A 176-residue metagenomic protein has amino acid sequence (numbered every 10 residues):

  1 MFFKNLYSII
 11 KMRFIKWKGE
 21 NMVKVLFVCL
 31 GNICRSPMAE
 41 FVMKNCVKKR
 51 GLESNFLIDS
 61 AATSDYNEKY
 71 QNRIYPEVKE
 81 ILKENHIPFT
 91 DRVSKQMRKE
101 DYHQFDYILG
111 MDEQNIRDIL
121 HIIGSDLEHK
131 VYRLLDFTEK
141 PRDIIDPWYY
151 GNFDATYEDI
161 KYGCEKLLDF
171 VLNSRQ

Functional and structural regions predicted by a protein language model:
F2-L6, W17, Y107, E113-Q176: Phosphate-binding/catalytic loops
F2-Q104, D169-Q176: Conserved active-site segments centered on acidic
S36, M111-D112: Replace "coordinates the UDP/GDP/TDP-sugar" with "coordinates nucleotide-activated sugar donors
Q71-Y75, D112, C164: A structural signal for well-ordered alpha-helical scaffolds and beta->alpha junctions
